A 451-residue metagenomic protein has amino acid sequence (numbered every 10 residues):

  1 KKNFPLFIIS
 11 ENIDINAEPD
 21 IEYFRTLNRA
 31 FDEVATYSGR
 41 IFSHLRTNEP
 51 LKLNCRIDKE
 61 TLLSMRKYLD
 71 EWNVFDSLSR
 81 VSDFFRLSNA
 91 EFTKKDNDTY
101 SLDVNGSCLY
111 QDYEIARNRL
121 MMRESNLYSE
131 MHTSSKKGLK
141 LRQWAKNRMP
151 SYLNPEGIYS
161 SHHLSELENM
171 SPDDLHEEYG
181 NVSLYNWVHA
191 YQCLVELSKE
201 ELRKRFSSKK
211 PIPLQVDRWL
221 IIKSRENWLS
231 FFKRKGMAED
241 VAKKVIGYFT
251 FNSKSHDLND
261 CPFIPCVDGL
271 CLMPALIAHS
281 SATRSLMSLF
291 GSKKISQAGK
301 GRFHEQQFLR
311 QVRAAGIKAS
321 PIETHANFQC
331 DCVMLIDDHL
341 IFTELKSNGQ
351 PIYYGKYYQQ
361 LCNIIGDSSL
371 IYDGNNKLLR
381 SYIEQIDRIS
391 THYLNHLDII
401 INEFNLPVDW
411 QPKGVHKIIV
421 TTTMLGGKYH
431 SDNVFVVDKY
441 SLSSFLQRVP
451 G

Functional and structural regions predicted by a protein language model:
K1-R302, Q306-A315, Q360-N363, T391-I418 (+1 more regions): Acidic, metal-dependent phosphodiester-chemistry machinery of nucleic-acid enzymes
F308-N327, C332-L335: A short acidic/basic microdomain associated with nuclease active sites
K318-S320, L340, K417: Hydrophobic anchor at the start of a short beta-strand that flanks the dinucleotide cofactor-binding loop
Q329, D338, G414: Conserved catalytic motifs of the protein kinase core domain
M334-Y354: Active-site beta-strand-loop-beta-strand hairpin of nuclease catalytic cores that positions key catalytic residues
E344-L345, I419-T421: Active-site proximal loops enriched in glycine and acidic residues that flank catalytic Cys/His/Asp and coordinate
N348-N395: Mg2+/Mn2+-dependent nuclease catalytic core
N348-Q350, T423-G426: Short, solvent-exposed loop/turn segments at secondary-structure junctions
